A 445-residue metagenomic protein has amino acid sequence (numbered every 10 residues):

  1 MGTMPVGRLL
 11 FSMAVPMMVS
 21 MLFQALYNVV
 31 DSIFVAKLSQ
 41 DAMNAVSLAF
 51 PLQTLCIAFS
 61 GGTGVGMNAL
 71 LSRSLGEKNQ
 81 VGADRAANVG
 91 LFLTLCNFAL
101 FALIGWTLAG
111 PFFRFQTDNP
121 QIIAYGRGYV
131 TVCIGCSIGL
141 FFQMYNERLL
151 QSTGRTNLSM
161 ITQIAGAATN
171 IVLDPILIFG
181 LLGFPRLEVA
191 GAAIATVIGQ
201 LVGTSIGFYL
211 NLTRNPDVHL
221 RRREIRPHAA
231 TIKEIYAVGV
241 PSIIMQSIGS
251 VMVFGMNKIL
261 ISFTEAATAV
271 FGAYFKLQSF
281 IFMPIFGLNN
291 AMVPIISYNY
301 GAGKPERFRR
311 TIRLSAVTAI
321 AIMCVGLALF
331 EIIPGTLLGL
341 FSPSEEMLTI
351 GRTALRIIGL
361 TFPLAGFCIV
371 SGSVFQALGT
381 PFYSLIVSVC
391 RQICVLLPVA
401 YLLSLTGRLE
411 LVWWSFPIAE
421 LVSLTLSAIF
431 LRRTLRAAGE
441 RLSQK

Functional and structural regions predicted by a protein language model:
M1-A14, L71-I138, P185-V240, I296-T361 (+1 more regions): Short alpha-helical transmembrane segments in multi-pass integral membrane proteins
T3, G7-L26, V30, L52-F59 (+6 more regions): Residue-level signal for short hydrophobic patches within transmembrane helices of multi-pass membrane transporters
S12, F34-T54, P120-Y125, V189-A190 (+5 more regions): Interfacial/gating helices of multi-pass transporter permease domains
S12-D31, V132, Q143, G166 (+5 more regions): Transmembrane helical elements of multi-pass membrane transporters/channels
L22, L26-N44, F113-P120, I176-L187 (+4 more regions): Helix-terminus/linker motif at the lipid-water interface of multi-pass membrane proteins
M43-W106, L140-S159, V270-A328, I332-P334 (+1 more regions): Small-residue-rich hydrophobic transmembrane alpha-helices
L55-A58, A102, N170-P175, T204-F208 (+4 more regions): Hydrophobic transmembrane alpha-helices of multi-pass small-molecule transporters
G64, C133-Q151, S159-A167, A192-I206 (+4 more regions): Short runs within selected transmembrane alpha-helices of multi-pass transporters and secretion channels
